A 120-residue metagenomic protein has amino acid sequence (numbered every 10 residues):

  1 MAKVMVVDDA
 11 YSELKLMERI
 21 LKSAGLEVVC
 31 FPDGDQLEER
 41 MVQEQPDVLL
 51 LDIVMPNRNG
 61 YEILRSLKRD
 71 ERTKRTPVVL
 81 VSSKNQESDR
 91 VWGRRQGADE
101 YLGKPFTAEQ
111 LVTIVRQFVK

Functional and structural regions predicted by a protein language model:
K15-S23: Charged docking surfaces used in two-component/phosphorelay signaling
G25-P32, R40: Short hydrophobic/Thr-rich beta-strand motif most characteristic of the beta2 strand and flanking loop of CheY-like
E44-L50: Active-site beta3 strand of CheY-like receiver
P56-N57, K74, Q86: The feature encodes the CheY-like receiver
F106-V115: C-terminal output helix
